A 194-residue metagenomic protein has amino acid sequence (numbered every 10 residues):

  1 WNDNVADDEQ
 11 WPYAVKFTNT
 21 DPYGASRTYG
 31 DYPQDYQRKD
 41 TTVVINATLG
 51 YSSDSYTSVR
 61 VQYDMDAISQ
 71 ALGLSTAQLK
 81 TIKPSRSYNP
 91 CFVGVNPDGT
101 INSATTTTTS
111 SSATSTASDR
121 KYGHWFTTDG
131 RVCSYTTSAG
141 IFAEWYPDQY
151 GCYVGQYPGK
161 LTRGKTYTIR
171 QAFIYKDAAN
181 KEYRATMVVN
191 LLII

Functional and structural regions predicted by a protein language model:
W1-T127, L191-I193: Solvent-exposed, low-complexity, repeat-rich "mucin-like" stalks and linkers
L72, I101-S103, C133, A143 (+2 more regions): Short, surface-exposed beta-strand/loop "edge" segments at domain boundaries and coil↔beta transitions
N96, T127, T137, D148 (+1 more regions): Acidic surface patches and DE-rich sequence motifs
T114-Y146: Signature of Gram-negative chaperone-usher
E144-G164: Extracellular/luminal low-complexity segments enriched in Ser/Thr/Pro
R163-D177: A short beta-strand micro-motif common to beta-rich folds, especially ectodomain repeats
E182-V189: Extracellular and select intracellular beta-sandwich modules with Ser/Thr-enriched, small-residue motifs on
